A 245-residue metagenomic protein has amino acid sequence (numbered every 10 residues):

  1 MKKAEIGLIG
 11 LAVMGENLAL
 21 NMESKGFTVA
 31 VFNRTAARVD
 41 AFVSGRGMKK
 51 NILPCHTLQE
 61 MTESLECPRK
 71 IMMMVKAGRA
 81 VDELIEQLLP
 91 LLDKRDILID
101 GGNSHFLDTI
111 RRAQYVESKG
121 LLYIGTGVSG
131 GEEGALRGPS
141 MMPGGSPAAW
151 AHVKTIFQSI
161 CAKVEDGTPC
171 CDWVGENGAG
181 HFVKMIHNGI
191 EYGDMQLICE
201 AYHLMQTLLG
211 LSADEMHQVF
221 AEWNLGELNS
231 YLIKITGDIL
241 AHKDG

Functional and structural regions predicted by a protein language model:
M1-R69, L91-R95, E132-A135: NAD(P)+-binding Rossmann beta1-loop-alpha1 motif at the extreme N-terminus of oxidoreductases
L11, F32, M73-M74, G101-G102 (+1 more regions): Glycine- and other small-residue-rich loops at beta-strand/loop junctions that grip anionic moieties
A36, L58, G78, F106-D108: The beta1-alpha1 cofactor-binding region of Rossmann-like NAD(H)/NADP(H)-dependent oxidoreductases
E60, K70, A80, R111: Residue-level recognition of oxygen-bearing side chains
E66, K76-A77, S146: Helix-capping/helix-break motifs at membrane-protein junctions, especially on the cytosolic side just before or after
M72-Q87: Glycine/threonine-rich flexible loop motifs
V81-I85, I99-D100, H105-H217, L225-G245: Rossmann-fold dinucleotide-binding core
